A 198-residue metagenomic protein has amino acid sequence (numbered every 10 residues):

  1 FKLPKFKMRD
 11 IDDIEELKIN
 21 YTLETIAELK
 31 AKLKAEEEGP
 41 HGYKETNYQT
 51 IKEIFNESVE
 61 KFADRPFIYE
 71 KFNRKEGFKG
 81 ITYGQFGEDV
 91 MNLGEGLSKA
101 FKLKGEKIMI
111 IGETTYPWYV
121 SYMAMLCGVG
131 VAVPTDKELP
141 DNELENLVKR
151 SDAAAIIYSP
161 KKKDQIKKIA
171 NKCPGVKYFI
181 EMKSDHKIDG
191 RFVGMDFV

Functional and structural regions predicted by a protein language model:
F1-Y21, C127-V198: Structural core segment of the AMP-binding/adenylate-forming
D13-T22, E45-Y69, E88-M91: A short N-terminal helical cap/helix-turn-helix that marks the beginning of AMP-binding/adenylate-forming
E28-E37, I54-I81, A100, I110 (+1 more regions): AMP-dependent adenylate-forming
K44, G80-G87: Short acidic-aromatic active-site loops that bind/stabilize oxyanions
N47-Y48, V90, T114, K137 (+1 more regions): A conditional alpha-helix N-cap/helix-loop micro-motif detector
E76-Y83, G94-N142: Conserved AMP-binding/adenylate-forming
